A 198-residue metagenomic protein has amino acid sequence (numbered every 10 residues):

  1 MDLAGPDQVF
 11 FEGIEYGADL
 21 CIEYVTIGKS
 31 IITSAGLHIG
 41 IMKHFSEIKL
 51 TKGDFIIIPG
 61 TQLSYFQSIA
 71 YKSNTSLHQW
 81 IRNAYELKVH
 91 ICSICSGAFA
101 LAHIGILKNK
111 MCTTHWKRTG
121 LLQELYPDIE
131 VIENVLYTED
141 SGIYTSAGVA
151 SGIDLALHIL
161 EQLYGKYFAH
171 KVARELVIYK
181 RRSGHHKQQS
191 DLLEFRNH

Functional and structural regions predicted by a protein language model:
M1, F99, K117-G120, S151: Short alpha-helical
M1-I91, F99-H103, E133, L157 (+3 more regions): Extended, subdomain-level signal for the structured scaffold at the beginning of enzyme domains
Q67-I69, K108-K110, I143-S146, I159: Flexible, glycine/proline-enriched loop segments at strand-loop-helix junctions that form or flank small-ligand binding
E86-I91, I106-M111, G142: Short active-site oxyanion
L107-V135: A conserved active-site-flanking secondary-structure segment within enzyme catalytic domains
L125-L157, L163: Amphipathic alpha-helical segments enriched in hydrophobic/aromatic residues interleaved with Lys/Arg
L176: Short, glycine-/aromatic-enriched active-site segment of Class I SAM-dependent methyltransferases
